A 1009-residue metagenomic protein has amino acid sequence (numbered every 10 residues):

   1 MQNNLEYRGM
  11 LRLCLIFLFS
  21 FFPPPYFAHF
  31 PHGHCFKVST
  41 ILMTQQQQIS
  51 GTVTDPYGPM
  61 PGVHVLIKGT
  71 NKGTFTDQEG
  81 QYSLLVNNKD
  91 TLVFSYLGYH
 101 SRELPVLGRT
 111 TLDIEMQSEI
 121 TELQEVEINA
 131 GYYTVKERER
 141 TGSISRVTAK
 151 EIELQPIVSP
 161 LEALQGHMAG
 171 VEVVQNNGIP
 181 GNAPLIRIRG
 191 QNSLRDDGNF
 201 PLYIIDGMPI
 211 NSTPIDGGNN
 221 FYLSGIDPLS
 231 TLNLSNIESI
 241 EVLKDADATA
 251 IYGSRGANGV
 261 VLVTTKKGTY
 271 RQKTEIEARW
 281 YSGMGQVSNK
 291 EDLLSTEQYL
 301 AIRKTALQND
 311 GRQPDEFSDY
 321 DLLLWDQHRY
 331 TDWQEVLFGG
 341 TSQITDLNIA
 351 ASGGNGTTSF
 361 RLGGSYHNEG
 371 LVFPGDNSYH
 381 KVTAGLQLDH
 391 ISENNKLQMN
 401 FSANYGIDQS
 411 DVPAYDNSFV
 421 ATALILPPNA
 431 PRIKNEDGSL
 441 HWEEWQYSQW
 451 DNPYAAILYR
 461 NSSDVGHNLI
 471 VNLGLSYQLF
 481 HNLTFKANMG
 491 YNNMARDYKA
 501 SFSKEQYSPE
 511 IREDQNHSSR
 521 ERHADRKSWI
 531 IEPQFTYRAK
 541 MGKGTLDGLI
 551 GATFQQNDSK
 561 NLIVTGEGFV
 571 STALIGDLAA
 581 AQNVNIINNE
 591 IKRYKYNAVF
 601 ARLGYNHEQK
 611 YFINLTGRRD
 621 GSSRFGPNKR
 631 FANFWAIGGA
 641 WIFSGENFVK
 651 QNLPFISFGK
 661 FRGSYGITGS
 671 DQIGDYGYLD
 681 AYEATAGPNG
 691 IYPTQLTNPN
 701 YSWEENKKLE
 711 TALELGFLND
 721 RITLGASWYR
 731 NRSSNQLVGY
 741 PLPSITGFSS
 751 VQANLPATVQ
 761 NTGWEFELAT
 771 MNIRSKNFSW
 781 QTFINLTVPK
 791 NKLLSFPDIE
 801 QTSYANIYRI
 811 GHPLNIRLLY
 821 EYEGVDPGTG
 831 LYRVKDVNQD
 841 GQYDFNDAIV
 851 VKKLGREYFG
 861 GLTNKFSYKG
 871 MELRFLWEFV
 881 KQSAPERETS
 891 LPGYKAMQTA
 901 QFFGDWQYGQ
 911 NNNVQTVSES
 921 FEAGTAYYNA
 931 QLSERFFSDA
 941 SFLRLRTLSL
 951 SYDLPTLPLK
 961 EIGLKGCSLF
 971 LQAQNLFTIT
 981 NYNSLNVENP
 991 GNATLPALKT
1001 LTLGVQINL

Functional and structural regions predicted by a protein language model:
C35-M43, S50-K68, V93-Y99, L107-E153 (+2 more regions): Short, acidic, small-residue-rich periplasmic hinge/interaction motif at the N-terminus of Gram-negative outer-membrane
S50-V53, G142-H167, V174-G178, I186-L194 (+5 more regions): Short, polar/charged loop or turn motifs at beta-strand boundaries
N71-Q81: Short, acidic Ser/Thr/Gly-rich low-complexity loop/linker segments typical of extracellular and cell-surface proteins
Y82-L85, M208-K244: Short acidic/polar hinge/loop motifs at secondary-structure boundaries that mediate gating or recognition
E137, R146, H167-G170, I179-P184 (+8 more regions): Residues embedded in well-ordered regular secondary structure
F200, S342-T345, Q387-E393, S402-I407 (+6 more regions): Extracellular/periplasmic, surface-exposed regions of secreted and cell-surface proteins
E277-D326, A757, M771-L854, T889 (+2 more regions): Conserved small-residue
S622, P827, V880-L969, A973: Extracytoplasmic gating/loop element in the C-terminal half of outer-membrane beta-barrel translocons and assembly
